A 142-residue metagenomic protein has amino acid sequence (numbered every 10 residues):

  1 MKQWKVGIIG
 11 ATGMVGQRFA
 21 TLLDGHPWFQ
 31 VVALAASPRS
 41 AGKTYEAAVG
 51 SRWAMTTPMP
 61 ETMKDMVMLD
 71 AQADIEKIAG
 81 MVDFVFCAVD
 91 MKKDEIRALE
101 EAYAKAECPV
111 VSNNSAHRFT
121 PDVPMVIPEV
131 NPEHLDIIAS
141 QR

Functional and structural regions predicted by a protein language model:
M1-R142: N-terminal Rossmann-like NAD(P) cofactor-binding subdomain of oxidoreductases, focused on the glycine-rich
